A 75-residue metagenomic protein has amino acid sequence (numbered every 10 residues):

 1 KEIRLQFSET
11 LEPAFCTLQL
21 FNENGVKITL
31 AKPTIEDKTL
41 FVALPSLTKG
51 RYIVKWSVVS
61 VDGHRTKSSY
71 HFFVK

Functional and structural regions predicted by a protein language model:
E2-E9, G63-K75: Extended, polar beta-sheet/loop recognition surfaces of beta-rich domains that mediate binding to diverse ligands
I3-I28: Short, surface-exposed alpha-helix to beta-strand junction/turn motifs within ectodomains of secreted and cell-envelope
E23, T48, V61: Short, ordered coil/turn segments that flank beta-strands lining enzyme active or ligand-binding pockets
A31-E36: Short beta-strand segments within Ig-like beta-sandwich modules, predominantly Fibronectin type-III
T39-P45: Exposed aromatic-hydrophobic patches
P45-R51: Surface-exposed, short loops/turns at beta-strand junctions within beta-sandwich domains
